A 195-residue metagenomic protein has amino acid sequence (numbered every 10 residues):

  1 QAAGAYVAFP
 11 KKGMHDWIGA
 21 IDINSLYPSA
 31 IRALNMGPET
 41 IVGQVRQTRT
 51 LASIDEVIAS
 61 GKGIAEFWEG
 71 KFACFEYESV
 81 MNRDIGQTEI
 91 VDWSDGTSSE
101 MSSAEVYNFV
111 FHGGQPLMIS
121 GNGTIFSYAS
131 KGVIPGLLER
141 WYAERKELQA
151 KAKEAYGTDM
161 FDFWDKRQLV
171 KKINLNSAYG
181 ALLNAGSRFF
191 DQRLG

Functional and structural regions predicted by a protein language model:
Q1-G195: Conserved acidic
